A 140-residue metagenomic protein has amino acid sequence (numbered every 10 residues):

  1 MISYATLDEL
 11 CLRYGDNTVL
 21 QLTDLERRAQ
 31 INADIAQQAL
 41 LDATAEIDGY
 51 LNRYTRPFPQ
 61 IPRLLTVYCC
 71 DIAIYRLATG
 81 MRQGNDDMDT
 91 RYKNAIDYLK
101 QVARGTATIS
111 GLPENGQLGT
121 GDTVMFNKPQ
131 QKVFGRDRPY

Functional and structural regions predicted by a protein language model:
M1-L65, T123-Y140: Conserved short "hinge" loops at termini or chain/domain junctions
T44-I47, C69-C70, L77: Short alpha-helix boundary/capping elements
L64-I72: Core structural elements
Y75-Y140: Short loop/turn elements at secondary-structure junctions
